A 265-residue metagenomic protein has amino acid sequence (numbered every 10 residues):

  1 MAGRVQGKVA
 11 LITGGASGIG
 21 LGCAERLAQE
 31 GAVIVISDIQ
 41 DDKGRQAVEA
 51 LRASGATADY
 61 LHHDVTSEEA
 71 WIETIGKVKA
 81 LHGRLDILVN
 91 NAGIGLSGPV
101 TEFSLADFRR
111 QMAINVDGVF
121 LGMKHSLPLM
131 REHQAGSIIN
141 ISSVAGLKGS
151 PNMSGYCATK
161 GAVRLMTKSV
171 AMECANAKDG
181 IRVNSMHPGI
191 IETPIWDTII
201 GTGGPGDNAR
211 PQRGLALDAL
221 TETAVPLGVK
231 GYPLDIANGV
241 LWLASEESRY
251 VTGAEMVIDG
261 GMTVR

Functional and structural regions predicted by a protein language model:
A2-R4, T101, K148, L227-V229 (+2 more regions): Short C-terminal tail/terminal secondary-structure segment of NAD(P)H-dependent dehydrogenase/reductase domains
G3-I34: Canonical Rossmann dinucleotide-binding motif of NAD(H)/NADP(H)-dependent dehydrogenases/reductases, specifically
P99-V100, S104-R109, I138, T221: Substrate-binding pocket helix/loop in short-chain dehydrogenase/reductase
M123, T159, T167: Active-site helix of classical SDR
P128, M172-N176, R249: Alpha-helical segment proximal to the catalytic Tyr-Lys
S143: Residue(s) in the substrate-gating loop at a strand-loop-helix junction that position the organic substrate next
A175-R182, V251-G253: Short, small/polar-rich loop/turn modules that mediate ligand/substrate recognition or access, typified
